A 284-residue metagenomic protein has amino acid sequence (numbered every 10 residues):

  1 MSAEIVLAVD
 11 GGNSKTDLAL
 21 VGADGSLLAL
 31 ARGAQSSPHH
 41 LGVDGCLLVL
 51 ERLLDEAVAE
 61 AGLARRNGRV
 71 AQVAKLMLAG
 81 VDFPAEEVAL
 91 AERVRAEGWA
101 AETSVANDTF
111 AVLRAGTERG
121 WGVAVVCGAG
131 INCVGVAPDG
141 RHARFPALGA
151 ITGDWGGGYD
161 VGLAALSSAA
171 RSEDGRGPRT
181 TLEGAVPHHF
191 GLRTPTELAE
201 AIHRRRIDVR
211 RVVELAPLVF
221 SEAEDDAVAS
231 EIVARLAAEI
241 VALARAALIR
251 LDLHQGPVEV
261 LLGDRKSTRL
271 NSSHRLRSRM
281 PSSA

Functional and structural regions predicted by a protein language model:
M1-R66, V70-A71, R95, A115-W121 (+3 more regions): ATP-binding/phosphotransfer module of carbohydrate and carboxylate kinases, centering on a glycine-rich
G22, L78-D82, T109, H274: Short glycine-rich, polar/acidic loop-and-turn segments at beta strand-coil junctions
G45-V49, G80-A85: Alpha-helical substrate-recognition element adjacent to the catalytic core
R69-M77, N107-V112: Short, glycine/charge-rich beta-strand/loop segments that flank catalytic centers and engage negatively charged groups
V73, E102-S104, E259: Proline-centered loop/turn at the N-terminus of a beta-strand
K75-V81, C127-A129, V258-S267: Glycine-rich beta-strand-to-loop/alpha-helix junction loops that act as flexible
V81-R179: Phosphate-binding/catalytic loop of phosphoryl-transfer enzymes
R275-R279: Basic polycationic patches enriched in arginine
